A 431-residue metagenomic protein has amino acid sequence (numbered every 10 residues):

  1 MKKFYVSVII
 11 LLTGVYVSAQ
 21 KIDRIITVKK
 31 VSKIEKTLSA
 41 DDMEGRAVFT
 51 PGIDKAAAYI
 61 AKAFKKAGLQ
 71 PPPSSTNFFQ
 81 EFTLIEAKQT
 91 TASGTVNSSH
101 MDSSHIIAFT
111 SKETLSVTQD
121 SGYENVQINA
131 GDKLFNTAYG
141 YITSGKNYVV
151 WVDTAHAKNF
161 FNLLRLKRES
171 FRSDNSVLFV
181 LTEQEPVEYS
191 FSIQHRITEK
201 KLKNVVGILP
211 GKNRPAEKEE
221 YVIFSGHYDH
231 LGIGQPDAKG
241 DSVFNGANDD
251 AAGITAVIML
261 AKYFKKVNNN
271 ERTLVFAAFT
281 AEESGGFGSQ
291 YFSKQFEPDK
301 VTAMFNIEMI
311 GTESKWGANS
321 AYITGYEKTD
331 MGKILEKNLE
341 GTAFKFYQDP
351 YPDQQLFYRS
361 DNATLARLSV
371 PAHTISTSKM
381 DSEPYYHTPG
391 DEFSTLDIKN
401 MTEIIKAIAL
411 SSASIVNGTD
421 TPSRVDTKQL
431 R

Functional and structural regions predicted by a protein language model:
M1-I26: Bacterial Sec-dependent N-terminal signal peptides
V17-A56, I60-P71, K218-E220, V425: N-terminal hydrophobic or amphipathic helices/low-complexity stretches enriched in small/hydrophobic/Pro/Gly
K21-I25, D41-P51, Q80-E81, H105 (+7 more regions): Second-shell loop/turn segments in exported
E44-K146: Noncatalytic luminal/extracellular "stalk/propeptide" segments of secretory-pathway proteins
M101, N269, F279-D381: Metal-dependent peptidase/peptidase-like ectodomains
S104-Y148, K218-E219, S225-A256, L260-K265: Active-site metal-coordination/substrate-binding segment of hydrolases, especially metallo-dependent peptidases
K158-G246, M259-K262, K266, E271: Soluble metallo-hydrolase cores and metallopeptidase-like ectodomains found primarily in the secretory/periplasmic
S382-R431: His/Asp/Glu-rich mid-to-C-terminal helical/loop segments that flank catalytic regions of hydrolases
